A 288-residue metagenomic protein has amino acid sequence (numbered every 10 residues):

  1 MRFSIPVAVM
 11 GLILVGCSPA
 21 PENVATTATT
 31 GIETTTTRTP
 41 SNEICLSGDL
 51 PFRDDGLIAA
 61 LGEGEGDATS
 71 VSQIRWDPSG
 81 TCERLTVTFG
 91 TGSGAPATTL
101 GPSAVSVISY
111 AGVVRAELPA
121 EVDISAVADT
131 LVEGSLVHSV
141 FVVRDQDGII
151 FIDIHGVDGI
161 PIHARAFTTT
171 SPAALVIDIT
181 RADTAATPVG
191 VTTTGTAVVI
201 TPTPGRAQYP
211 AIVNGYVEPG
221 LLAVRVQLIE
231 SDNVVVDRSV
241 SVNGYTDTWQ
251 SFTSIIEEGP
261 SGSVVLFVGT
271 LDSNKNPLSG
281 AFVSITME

Functional and structural regions predicted by a protein language model:
M1-V7: Bacterial N-terminal signal peptides that target proteins for export
P6, W76, V105, V143 (+4 more regions): Residues embedded in well-ordered secondary-structure elements
M10: An acidic-aromatic pocket/loop used at catalytic or ligand-binding sites
I13-G16: C-terminal motif of bacterial Sec signal peptides marking the signal peptidase cleavage site
S18-P21: Bacterial signal peptide processing site
E33-A197: Signal-peptide-cleaved, periplasmic/extracellular N-terminal interaction regions immediately downstream of the signal
T196-A197, T201-E288: Ser/Thr-rich low-complexity repeats and stalk/linker segments
